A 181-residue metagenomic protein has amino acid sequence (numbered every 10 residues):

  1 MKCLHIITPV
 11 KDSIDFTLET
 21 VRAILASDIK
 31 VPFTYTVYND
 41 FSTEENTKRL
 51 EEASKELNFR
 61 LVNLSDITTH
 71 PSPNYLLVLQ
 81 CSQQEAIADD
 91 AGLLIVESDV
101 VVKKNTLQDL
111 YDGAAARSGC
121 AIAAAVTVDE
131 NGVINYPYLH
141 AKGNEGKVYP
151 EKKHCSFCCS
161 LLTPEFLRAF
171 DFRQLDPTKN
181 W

Functional and structural regions predicted by a protein language model:
C3-H5, T34: Cell-envelope/extracellular polymer assembly enzymes that use nucleotide-activated donors
T8-E19, F41: Active-site beta-to-alpha loop of glycosyltransferases that engages the nucleotide-sugar donor
R22-F33: Short, acidic, metal-binding catalytic loop of nucleotide-sugar glycosyltransferases
Y38-L50: A conserved acidic beta->alpha catalytic loop
E56-D89: Active-site-proximal specificity loops/subdomain of glycosyltransferases
D90-V101: Short beta-strand-to-loop acidic/aromatic patch adjacent to the donor-nucleotide binding site
K103-K104, D109-Q174: Conserved catalytic core of nucleotide-sugar-dependent glycosyltransferases
P177-W181: Acidic donor-binding loop at a coil-to-helix junction in glycosyltransferase catalytic cores that engages
